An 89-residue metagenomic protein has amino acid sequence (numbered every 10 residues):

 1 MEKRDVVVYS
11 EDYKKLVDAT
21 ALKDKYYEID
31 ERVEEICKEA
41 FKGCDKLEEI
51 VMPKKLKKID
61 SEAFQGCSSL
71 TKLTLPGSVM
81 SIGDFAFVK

Functional and structural regions predicted by a protein language model:
M1-K14, A19-E35, D45-K58, S68-S81: Structural signature of tandem-repeat unit edges
V17, C37-A40, D60-Q65, G83-V88: Consensus positions within tandem repeat domains that build extended binding/scaffold surfaces
